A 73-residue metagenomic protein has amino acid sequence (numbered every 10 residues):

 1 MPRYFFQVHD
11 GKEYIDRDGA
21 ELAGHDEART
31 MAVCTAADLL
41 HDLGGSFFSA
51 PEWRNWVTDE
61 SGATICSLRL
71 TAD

Functional and structural regions predicted by a protein language model:
M1, D18-G19, V33-A37, S49: A short linear-motif detector with a strong N-terminal bias
M1-I15: Short aromatic-glycine-(Arg/Gly/Cys) micro-motifs in beta-strand/loop hairpins
Y14-A23: A short, exposed loop/beta-hairpin motif centered on an aromatic-Gly-Thr core
H25-L40: A short, charged, amphipathic alpha-helix used as a generic interaction element across diverse proteins
H41-D73: Short, mixed-charge low-complexity intrinsically disordered segments
